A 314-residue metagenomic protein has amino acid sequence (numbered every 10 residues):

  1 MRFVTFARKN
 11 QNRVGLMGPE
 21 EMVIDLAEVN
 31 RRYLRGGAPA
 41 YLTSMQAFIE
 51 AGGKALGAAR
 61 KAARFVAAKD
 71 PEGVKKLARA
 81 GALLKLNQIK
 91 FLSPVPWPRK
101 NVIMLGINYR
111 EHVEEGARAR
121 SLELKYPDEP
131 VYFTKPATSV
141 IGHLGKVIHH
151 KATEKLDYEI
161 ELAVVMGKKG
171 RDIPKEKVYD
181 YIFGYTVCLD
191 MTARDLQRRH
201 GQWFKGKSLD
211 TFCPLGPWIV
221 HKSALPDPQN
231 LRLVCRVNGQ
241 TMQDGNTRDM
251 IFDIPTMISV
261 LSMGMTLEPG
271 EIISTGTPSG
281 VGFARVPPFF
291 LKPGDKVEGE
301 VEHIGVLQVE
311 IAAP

Functional and structural regions predicted by a protein language model:
M1-Y126, E298: N-terminal non-catalytic cap/leader segment that marks the start of a structured domain
V4, F91-P94, R120-E123, V147-L156 (+3 more regions): A generic local secondary-structure boundary/capping motif
K9, P71-K75, A82-K90, H112 (+1 more regions): Catalytic-pocket segment enriched in acidic/His residues
Q11-N12, P98-K100, P127-P130, P136 (+6 more regions): Short coil/turn connectors at secondary-structure junctions
G18, S121-I141, Y158, K292-H303: Structural signature of FAD isoalloxazine-binding scaffolds in flavoprotein oxidoreductases
S93-V95, N101, K125, E154-L156 (+3 more regions): Residue "hotspots" at secondary-structure boundaries inside conserved domains
N108, P136-V178, F183, C188-M191: Non-heme Fe(II) oxygenase catalytic core, chiefly the N-lobe of the double-stranded beta-helix
